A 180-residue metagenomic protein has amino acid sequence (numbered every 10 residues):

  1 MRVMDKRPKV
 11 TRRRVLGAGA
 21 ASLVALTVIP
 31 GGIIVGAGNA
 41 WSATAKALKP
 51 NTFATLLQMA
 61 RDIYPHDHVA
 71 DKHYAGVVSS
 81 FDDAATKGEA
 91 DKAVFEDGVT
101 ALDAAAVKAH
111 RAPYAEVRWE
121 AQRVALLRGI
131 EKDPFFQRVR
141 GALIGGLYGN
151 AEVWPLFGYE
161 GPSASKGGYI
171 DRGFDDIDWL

Functional and structural regions predicted by a protein language model:
M1-V10: N-terminal secretory signal peptides
R2-V3, A54, Q58, G76-L180: Mature-region segments of soluble proteins
K9-V10, R14, T27-H66: C-terminal segment of N-terminal export signals and the immediately downstream linker at the start of the mature
G19-V24: Sec-dependent signal peptide hydrophobic core
A25-I29, V69-A70, A112, G149: Generic macromolecular interface patches on structured domains
A45-K49, D71, K92: Amphipathic, non-membrane alpha-helical segments in soluble helical-bundle scaffolds
H66, D71, G76-S80: Cell-wall polysaccharide-cleaving catalytic domain and substrate-binding groove, primarily in peptidoglycan/chitin
